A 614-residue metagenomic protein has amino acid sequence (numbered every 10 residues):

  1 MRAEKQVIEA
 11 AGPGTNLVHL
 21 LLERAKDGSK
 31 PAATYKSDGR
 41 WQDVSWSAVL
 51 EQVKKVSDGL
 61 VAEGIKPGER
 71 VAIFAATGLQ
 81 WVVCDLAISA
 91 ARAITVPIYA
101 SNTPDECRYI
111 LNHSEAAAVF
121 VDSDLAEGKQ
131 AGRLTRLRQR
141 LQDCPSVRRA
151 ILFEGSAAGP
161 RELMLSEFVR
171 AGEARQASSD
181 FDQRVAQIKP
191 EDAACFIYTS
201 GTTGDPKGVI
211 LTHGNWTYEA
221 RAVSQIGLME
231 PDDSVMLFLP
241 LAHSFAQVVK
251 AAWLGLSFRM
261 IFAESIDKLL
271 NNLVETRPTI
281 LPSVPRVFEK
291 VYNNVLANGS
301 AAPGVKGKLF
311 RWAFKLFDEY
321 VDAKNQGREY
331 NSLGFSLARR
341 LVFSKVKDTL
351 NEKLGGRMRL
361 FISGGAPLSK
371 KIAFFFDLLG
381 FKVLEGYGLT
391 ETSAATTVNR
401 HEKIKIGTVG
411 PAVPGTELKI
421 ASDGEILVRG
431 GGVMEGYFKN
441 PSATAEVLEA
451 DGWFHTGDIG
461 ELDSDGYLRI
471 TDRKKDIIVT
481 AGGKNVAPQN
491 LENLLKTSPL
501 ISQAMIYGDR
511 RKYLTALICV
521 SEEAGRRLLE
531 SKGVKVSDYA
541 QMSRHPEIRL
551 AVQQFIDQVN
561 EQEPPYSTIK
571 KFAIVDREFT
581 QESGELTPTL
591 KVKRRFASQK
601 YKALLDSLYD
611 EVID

Functional and structural regions predicted by a protein language model:
S29-P31, L152, E173-Y198, D205 (+1 more regions): Conserved pre-ATP/AMP-binding loop-to-beta segment of ANL
A33-L86, T103-R108, M164-E173, H213-G214: Conserved AMP-binding/adenylate-forming core of the ANL superfamily
D43-S47, A194-A220: Conserved AMP-binding A3 loop
D58, A62-E63, A90-R170, A551 (+1 more regions): Structural core segment of the AMP-binding/adenylate-forming
F74, T199, A412-A421, E425-T480 (+1 more regions): Conserved ATP-binding/catalytic segment of the ANL
L125-P190, V295-K347: ANL superfamily adenylate-forming
T217-S234, L241-R340, R357: Conserved AMP-binding/adenylation subdomain of ANL enzymes
Q503-I506, Q553-D614: Conserved C-terminal "lid"/linker of ANL adenylate-forming enzymes
